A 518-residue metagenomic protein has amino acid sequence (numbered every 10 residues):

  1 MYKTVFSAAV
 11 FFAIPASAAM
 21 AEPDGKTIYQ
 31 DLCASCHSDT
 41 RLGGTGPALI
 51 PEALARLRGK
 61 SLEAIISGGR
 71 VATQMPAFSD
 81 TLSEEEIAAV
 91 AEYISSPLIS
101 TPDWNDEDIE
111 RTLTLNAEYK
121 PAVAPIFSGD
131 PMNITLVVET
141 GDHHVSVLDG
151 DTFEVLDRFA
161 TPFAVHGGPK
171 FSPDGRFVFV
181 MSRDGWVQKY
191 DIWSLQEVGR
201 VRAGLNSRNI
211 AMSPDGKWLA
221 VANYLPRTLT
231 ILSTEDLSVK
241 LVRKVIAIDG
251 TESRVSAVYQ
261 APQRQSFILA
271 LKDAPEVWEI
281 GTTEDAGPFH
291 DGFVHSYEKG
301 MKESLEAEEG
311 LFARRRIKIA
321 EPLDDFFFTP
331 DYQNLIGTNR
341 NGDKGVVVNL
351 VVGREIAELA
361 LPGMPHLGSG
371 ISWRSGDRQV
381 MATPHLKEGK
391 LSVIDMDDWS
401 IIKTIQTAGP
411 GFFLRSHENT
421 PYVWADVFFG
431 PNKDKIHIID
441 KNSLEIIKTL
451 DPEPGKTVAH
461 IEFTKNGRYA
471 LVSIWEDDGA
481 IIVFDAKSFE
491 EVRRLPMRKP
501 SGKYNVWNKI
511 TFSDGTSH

Functional and structural regions predicted by a protein language model:
E22-P23, Q30-L32, P76-G141: Flexible coil segments in periplasmic/lumen-exposed cytochrome c-class electron-transfer proteins
S35, T40-T45, L49-I99: Extracytoplasmic electron-transfer domains, predominantly the class I c-type cytochrome c fold
I109, V242-T251, E284-E321, L359-P365 (+2 more regions): Surface-exposed loop and turn segments in beta-propeller and other repeat-based domains that flank or scaffold
L115, E154-A160, Q196-V201, S238-D249 (+5 more regions): A short beta-strand motif characteristic of beta-propeller blades
E118-P125, V165-K170, N206-M212, T251-Y259 (+5 more regions): Repeated scaffold domains used in trafficking and secretory/extracellular systems, primarily beta-propellers
G129-P131, P173-D174, P214-D215, P262-Q263 (+4 more regions): Residue-level detector of Asp-centered blade-edge/turn motifs that repeat once per structural unit in beta-propeller
G150-T152, D191-L195, T234-L237, T282-E284 (+4 more regions): Short loop/turn segments that connect beta-strands within beta-propeller blades
